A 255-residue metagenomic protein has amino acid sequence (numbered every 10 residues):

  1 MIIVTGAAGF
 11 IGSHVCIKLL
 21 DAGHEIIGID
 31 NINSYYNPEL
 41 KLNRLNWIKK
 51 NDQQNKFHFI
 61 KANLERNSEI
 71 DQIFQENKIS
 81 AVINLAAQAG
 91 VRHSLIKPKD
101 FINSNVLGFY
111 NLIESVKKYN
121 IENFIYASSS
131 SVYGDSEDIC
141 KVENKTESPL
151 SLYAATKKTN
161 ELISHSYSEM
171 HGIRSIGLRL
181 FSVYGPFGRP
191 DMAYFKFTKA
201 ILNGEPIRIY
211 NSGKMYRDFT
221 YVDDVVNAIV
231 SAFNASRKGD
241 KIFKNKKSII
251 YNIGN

Functional and structural regions predicted by a protein language model:
M1-V183, F233: N-terminal Rossmann-like NAD(P)+-binding domain of SDR-like oxidoreductases, especially those catalyzing
T5, I96, V183-F187, I209-F219 (+1 more regions): Glycine-rich Rossmann NAD(P)(H)-binding loop
K41, R66, A193-Y194, V225: Amphipathic coiled-coil/heptad-repeat helices and related helical stalk/stem segments that mediate oligomerization
Y119-F124, G172-R174, P206, S212 (+1 more regions): Active-site loop of short-chain dehydrogenase/reductase
P149-T156, L180, P186, P190-Y194 (+1 more regions): The catalytic Tyr-centered alpha-helix of NAD(P)H-dependent dehydrogenases
F195-I207, R217-Y251: Alpha-helical substrate-binding/gating segment
